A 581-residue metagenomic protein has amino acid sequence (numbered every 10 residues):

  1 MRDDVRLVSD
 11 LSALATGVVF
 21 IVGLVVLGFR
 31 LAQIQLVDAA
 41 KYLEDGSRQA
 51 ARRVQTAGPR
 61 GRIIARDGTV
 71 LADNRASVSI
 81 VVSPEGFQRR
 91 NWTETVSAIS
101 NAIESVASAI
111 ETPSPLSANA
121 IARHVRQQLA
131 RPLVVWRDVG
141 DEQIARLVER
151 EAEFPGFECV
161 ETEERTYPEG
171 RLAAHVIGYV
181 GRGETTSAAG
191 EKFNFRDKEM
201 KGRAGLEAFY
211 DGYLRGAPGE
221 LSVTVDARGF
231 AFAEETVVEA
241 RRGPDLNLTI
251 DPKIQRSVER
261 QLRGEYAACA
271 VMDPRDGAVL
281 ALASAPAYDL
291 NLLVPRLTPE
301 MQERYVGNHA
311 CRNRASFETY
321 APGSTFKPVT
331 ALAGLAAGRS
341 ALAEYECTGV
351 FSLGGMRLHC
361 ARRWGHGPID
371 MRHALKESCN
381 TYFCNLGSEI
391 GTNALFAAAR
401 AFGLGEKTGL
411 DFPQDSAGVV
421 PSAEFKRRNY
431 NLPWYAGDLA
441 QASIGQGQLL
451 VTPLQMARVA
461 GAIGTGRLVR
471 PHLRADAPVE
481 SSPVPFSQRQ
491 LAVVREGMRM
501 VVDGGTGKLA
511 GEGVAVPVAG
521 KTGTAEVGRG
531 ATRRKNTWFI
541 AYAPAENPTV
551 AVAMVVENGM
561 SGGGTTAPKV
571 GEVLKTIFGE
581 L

Functional and structural regions predicted by a protein language model:
M1-L297, T319, A343, N393-G403 (+3 more regions): Periplasmic/cell-envelope proteins involved in peptidoglycan metabolism and beta-lactam response
A72, V225-V237, P274-T325, V329-N558 (+2 more regions): Beta-lactam-recognizing serine transpeptidase/beta-lactamase-like catalytic domain environment
